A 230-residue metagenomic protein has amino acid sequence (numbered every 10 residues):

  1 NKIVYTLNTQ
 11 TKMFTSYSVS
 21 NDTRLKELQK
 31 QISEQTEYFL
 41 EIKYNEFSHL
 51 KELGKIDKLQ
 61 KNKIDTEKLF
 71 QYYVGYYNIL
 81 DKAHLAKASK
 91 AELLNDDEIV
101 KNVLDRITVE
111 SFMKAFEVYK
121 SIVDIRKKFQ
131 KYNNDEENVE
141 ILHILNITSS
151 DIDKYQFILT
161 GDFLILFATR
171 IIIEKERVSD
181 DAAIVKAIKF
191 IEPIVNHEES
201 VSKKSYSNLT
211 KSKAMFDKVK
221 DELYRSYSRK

Functional and structural regions predicted by a protein language model:
N1-K230: Accessory terminal alpha-helical modules
